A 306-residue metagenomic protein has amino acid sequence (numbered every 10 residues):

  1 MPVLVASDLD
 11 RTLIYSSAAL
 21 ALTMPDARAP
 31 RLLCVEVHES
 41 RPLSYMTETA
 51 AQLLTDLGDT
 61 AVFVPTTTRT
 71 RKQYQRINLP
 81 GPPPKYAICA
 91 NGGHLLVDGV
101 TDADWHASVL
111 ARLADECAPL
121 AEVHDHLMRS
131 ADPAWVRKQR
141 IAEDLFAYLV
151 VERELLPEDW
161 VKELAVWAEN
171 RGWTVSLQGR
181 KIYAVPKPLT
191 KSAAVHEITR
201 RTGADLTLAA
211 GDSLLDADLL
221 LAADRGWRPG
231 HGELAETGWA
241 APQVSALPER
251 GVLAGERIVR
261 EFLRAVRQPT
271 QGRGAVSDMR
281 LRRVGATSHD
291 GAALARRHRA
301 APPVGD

Functional and structural regions predicted by a protein language model:
M1, D59, G81-P82, T202 (+1 more regions): Structured loop/turn residues at beta-strand edges in well-structured enzyme cores
M1-V5, L9-P65, Q73-Q75: Active-site neighborhood of HAD-like aspartate-dependent phosphohydrolases
L4, V62-F63, Y86, T174 (+2 more regions): Proline-centered loop/turn at the N-terminus of a beta-strand
L9, T68-R69, N91-G92, D212 (+1 more regions): Fold-independent oxyanion-binding glycine-rich loops and adjacent beta-strand/coil segments at enzyme active sites
S16-S17, Y74-I77, D98-G99, D218-L219 (+1 more regions): Short glycine-/acidic-enriched loop or helix-start segments at secondary-structure transitions that form or flank
A21, V185, S192-D306: Mg2+-dependent phosphoryl-transfer enzymes with acidic/Ser/Thr/Gly-rich catalytic loops
P42-R129: Active-site phosphate-binding/coordination module
H124-L208, S213-A222: Conserved acidic, metal-coordinating active-site core of Asp-based, Mg2+-dependent phosphoryl-transfer enzymes
